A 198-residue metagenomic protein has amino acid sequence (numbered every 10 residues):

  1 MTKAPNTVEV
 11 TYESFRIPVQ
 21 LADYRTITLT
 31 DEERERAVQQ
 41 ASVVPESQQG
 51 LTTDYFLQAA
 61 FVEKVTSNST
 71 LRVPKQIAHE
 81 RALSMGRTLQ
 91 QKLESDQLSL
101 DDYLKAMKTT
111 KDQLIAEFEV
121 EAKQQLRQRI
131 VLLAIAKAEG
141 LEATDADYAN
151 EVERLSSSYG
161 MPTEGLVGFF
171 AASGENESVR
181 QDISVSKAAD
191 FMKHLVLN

Functional and structural regions predicted by a protein language model:
M1-N198: FKBP-type peptidyl-prolyl cis-trans isomerases
